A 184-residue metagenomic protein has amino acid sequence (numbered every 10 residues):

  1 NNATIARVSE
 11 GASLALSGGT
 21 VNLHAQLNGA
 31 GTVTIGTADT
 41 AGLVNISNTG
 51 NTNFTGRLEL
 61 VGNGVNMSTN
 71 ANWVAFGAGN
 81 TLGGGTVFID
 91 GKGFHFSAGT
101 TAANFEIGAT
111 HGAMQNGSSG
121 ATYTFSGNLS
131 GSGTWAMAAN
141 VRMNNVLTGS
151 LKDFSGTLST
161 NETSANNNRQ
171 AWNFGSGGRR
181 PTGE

Functional and structural regions predicted by a protein language model:
N1-A12, G18-A30, D39-G108, S119-S130 (+1 more regions): Surface-exposed loop/turn positions within long extracellular repeat scaffolds, especially the passenger domains
T32-A38, S132-N140: Parallel beta-helix/beta-solenoid
N116: Short beta-strand-centered segments that line the small-molecule binding cleft or hinge of alpha/beta clamshell
